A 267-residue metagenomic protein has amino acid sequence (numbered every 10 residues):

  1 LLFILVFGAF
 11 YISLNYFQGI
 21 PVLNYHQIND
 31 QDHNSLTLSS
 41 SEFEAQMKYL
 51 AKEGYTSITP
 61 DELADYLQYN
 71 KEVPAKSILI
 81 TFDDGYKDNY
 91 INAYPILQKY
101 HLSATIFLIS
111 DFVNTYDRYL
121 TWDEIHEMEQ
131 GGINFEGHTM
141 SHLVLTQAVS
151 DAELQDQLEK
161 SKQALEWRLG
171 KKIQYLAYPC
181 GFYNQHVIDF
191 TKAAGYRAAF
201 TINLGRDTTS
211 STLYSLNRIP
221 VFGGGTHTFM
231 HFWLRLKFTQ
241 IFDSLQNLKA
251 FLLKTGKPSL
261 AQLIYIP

Functional and structural regions predicted by a protein language model:
L1-I78, W233, F238-P267: N-terminal pre-catalytic segment of deacetylase/amide-hydrolase enzymes
I20-H33, P74-I78, Y86-H186, R197 (+1 more regions): Metal-dependent polysaccharide deacetylase catalytic core of the NodB/CE4 family, i.e., the active-site-bearing domain
H26, D61, P179, I202 (+1 more regions): Conserved residues at the C-terminal ends of beta-strands
N29, A64, H142, R206 (+1 more regions): Residue-level detector of flexible, active-site-proximal loop/helix-junction positions within diverse enzyme catalytic
Q68-K71, N184-F190: Metal-dependent catalytic neighborhoods of phosphoester/phosphodiester hydrolases
H101-T105, I109-E136, F190-K192, Y196-Q246 (+2 more regions): Active-site-adjacent pocket scaffolds in enzyme catalytic domains
